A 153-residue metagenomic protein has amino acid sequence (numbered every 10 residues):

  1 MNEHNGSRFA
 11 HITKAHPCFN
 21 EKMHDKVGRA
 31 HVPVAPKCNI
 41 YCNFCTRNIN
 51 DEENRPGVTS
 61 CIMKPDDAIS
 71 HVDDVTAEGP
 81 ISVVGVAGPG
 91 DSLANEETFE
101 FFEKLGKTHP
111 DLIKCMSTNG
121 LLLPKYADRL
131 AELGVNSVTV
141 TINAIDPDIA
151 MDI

Functional and structural regions predicted by a protein language model:
H4-F9, C18-M63: Canonical Radical SAM [4Fe-4S] cluster-binding loop centered on the CxxxCxxC motif and its immediate flanking residues
R47-V140, A144-M151: Conserved Radical SAM active-site core
